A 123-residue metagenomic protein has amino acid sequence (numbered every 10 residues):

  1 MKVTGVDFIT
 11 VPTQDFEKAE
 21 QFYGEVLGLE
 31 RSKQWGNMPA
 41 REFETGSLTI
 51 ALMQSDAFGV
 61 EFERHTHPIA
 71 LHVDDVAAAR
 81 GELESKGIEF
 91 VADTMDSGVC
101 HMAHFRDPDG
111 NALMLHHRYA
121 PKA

Functional and structural regions predicted by a protein language model:
M1, S32, R41-E42, F58-F62 (+2 more regions): Short secondary-structure boundary/capping segments
M1-E17, H67-I69, Y119-A123: N-terminal beta-strand motif that seeds the catalytic metal site of vicinal oxygen chelate
M1-K2, R80-A123: Vicinal oxygen chelate
T10-I50: Core segments of cupin and vicinal oxygen chelate
A40-E42, A70, M102-H104: Conserved hydrophobic/aromatic beta-strand scaffold that supports enzyme active sites
G46, H65, V99: Exposed loop/turn and edge beta-strand positions of beta-sandwich/beta-sheet ligand-binding modules
G46-I50, D56-F58, D75-A78: Short, charged/polar surface micro-motifs in flexible loops or helix N-caps
P68-G81, I88: Mid-chain, well-packed structural core segment of small domains
